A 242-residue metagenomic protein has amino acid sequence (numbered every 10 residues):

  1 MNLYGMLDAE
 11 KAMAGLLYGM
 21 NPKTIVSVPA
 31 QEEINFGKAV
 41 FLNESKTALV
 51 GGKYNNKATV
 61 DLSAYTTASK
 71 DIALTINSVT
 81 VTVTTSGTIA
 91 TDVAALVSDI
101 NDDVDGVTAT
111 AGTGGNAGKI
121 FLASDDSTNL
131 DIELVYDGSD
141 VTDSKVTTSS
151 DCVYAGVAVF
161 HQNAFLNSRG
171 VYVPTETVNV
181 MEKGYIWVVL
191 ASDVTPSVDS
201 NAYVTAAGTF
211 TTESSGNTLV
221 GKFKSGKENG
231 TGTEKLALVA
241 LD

Functional and structural regions predicted by a protein language model:
M1-K53, T147-D242: Glycine-anchored, exposed beta-strand/edge motif detector
N21-T24, V28, K53-D71: Autoprocessing Asn-cyclization modules and mimics
T59-Y136, S197-Y203: Extended, beta-strand-rich, solvent-exposed assembly scaffolds of outer structural proteins
D137-S149: C-terminal basic regulatory modules in eukaryotic proteins
